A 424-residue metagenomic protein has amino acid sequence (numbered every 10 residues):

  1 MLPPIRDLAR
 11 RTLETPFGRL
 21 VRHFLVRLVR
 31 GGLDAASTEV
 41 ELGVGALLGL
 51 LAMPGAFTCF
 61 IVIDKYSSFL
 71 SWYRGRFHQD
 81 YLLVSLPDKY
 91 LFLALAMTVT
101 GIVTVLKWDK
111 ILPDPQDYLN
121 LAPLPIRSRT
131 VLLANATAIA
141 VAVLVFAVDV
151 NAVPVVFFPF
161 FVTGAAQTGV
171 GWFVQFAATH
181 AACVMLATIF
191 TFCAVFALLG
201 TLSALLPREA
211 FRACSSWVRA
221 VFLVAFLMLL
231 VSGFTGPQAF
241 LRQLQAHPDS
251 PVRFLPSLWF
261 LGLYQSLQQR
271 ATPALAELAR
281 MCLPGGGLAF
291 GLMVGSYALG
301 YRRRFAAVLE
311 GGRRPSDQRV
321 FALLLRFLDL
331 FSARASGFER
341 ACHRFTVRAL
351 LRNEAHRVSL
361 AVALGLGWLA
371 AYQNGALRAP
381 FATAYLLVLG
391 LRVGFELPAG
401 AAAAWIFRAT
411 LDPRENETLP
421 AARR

Functional and structural regions predicted by a protein language model:
M1-G101, F146-L391: Transmembrane alpha-helical segments and their membrane-interface loop/helix boundaries that make up the transmembrane
V103-L124, L391-T410: Transmembrane helix boundary and interhelical loop/hinge segments in multi-pass membrane proteins
I111-L112, L121-A134, I139-A140, A204: A conserved hydrophobic secondary-structure block that centers on an alpha-helix together with its immediately flanking
I126-T130, R314-L323, D412-P413: Membrane-cytosol interface motif
S128-P159, R414-R424: Selective transmembrane-helix segments that form parts of the transport pathway or gating/packing helices in multipass
A134, N353, L360-A363, G400 (+1 more regions): Generic beta-strand/beta-sheet core signal
S203-P207, R408, D412-T418, R424: Short, well-ordered loop/turn and helix-capping segments at boundaries between secondary-structure elements and domains
V358-L360, N374-L377, F395-G400, A404-I406 (+1 more regions): Extended hydrophobic-aromatic, low-complexity segments
